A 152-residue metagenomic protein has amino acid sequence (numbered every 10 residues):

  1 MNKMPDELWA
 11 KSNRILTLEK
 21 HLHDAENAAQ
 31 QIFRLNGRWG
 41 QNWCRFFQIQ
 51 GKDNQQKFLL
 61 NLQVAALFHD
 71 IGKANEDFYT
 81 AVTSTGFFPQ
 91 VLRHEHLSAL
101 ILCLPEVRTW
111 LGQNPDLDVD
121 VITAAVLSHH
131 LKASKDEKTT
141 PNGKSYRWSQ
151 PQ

Functional and structural regions predicted by a protein language model:
K3-Q152: Accessory nucleic-acid engagement/destabilization modules that flank
